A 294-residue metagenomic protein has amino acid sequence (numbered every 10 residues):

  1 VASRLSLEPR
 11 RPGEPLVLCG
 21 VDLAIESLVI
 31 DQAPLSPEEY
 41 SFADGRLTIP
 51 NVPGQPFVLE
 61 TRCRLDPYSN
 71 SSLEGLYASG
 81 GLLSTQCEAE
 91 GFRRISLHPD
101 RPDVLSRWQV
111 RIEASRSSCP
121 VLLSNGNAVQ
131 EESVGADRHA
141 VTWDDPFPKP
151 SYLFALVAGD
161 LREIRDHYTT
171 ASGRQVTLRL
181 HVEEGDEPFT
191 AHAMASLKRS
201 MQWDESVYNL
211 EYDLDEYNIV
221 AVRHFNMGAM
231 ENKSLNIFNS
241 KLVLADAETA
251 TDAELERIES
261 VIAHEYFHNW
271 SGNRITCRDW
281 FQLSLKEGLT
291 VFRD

Functional and structural regions predicted by a protein language model:
V1-E216, K241, D246: Acidic/His-enriched low-complexity segments
P15, L97, A191, F225 (+2 more regions): A general structural-boundary detector
Y40, T190, A221-N239, D246-T249: Catalytic zinc-binding patch centered on the HExxH motif and its immediate surroundings that defines zinc-dependent
P148, E211-L235, N273-R274, L283-L289: Short, solvent-exposed turn/loop segments enriched in Gly/Ser/Thr/Pro and often Arg
D166-A171, D204, M227-E231, V243 (+2 more regions): Short amphipathic alpha-helical patches
K198, N239, L244-D294: Zinc-dependent metallopeptidase catalytic helix centered on the HExxH motif and its immediate flanking segment
E205, A229, E254-I258: Residue-level detector of transmembrane insertion/anchoring sites
